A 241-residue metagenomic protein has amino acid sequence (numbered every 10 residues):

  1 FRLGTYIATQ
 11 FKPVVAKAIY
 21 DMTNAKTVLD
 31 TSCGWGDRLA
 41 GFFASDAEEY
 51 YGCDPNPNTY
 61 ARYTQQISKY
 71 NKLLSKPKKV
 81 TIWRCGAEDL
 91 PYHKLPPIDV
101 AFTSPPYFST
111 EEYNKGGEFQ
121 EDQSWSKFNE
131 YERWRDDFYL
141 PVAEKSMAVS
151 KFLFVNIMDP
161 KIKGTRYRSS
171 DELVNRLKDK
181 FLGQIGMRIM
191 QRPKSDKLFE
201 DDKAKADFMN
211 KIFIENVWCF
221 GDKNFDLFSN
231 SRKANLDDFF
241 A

Functional and structural regions predicted by a protein language model:
F1-A241: Class I S-adenosyl-L-methionine-dependent methyltransferase catalytic core
